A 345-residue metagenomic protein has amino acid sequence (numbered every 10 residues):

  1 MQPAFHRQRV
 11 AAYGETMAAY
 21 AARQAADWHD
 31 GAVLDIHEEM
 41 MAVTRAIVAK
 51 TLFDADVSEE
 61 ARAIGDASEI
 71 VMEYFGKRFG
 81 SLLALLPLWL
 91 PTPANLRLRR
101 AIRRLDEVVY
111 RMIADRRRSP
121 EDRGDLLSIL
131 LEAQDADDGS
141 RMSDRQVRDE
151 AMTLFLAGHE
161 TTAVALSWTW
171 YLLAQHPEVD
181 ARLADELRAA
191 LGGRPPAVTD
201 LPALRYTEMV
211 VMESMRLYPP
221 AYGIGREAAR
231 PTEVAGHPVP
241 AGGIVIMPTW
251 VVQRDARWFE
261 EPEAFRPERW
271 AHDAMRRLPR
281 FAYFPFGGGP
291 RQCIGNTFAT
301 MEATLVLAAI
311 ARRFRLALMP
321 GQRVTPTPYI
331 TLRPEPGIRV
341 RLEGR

Functional and structural regions predicted by a protein language model:
R9-V164, R182, T331: Cytochrome P450 heme-thiolate monooxygenase catalytic core
V10, R117-E121, A197-R205, C293-G295: Conserved, non-catalytic sequence blocks in retroelement Pol enzymes and Pol-derived host proteins
A21, E69, D185-P196, Q292 (+1 more regions): Cytochrome P450 proximal C-terminal region
T44, T161-E186, T297-F314: Cytochrome P450 catalytic-core helices
E107, R111, G193-A235: Conserved cytochrome P450 K-helix E-x-x-R motif and the immediately C-terminal K′/meander segment
P120, M247-M275: Conserved cytochrome P450 K-helix/beta-meander segment immediately N-terminal to the heme-binding cysteine loop
V234, P240-A241: Residue-level recognition of short, solvent-exposed, well-ordered loop/turn junctions that link secondary-structure
